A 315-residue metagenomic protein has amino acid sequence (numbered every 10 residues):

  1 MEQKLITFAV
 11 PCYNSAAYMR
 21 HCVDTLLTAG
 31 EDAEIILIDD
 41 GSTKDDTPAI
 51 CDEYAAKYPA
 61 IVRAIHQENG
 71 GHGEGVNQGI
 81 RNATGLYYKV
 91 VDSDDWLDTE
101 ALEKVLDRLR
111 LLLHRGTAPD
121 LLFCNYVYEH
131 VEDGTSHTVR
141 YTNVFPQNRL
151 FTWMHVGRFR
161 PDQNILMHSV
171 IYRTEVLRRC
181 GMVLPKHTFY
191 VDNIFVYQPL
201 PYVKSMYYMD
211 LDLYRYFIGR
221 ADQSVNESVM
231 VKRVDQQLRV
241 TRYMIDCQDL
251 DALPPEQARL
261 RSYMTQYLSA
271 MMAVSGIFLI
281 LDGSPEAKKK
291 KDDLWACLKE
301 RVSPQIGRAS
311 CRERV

Functional and structural regions predicted by a protein language model:
S15-T28: Short, well-formed alpha-helical segments that are part of the catalytic scaffolds of diverse glycosyltransferases
Y18-R20, T43-Y54, E100: Acidic helix N-cap motif at the loop->helix transition within catalytic regions of sugar-transfer enzymes
T25, D39-A49, G71: A conserved acidic beta->alpha catalytic loop
A33-S42, R63-E68, D92-S93: Short beta-strand/loop segment that forms part of the nucleotide-sugar
Q67-A83: Glycine-rich, basic loop-to-helix element that forms the pyrophosphate-binding segment of sugar-nucleotide handling
H72, D95-M206, Y214-M230: Donor-binding/catalytic cores of nucleotide-activated saccharide and glycerol-phosphate transferases/polymerases
Y88: Short aromatic/hydrophobic "clamp" motif used to bind/position activated sugar donors
I280-V315: Membrane-interface aromatic/basic loop that binds lipid-linked glycans or pyrophosphate carriers, typified by
